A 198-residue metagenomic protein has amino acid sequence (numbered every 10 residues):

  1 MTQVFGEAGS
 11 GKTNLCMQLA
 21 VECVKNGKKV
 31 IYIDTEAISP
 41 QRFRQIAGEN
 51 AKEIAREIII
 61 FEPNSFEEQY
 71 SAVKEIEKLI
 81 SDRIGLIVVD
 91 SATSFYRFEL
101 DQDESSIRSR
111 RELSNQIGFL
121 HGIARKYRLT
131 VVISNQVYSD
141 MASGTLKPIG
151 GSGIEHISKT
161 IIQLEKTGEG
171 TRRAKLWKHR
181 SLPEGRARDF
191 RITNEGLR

Functional and structural regions predicted by a protein language model:
M1-E75: Conserved P-loop
V4, F43, I58, D90 (+3 more regions): Conserved RecA-like P-loop NTPase ATPase core
K28-K29, R56-E57, R83-L86, A124-I133: Loop/turn-to-beta-strand initiation segments
S39, F95-Y96, D140: Catalytic P-loop NTPase motifs of RecA-like helicase/translocase cores
F43-Q45, E99-D101, G144-L146, L176: Short amphipathic alpha-helical segments
E49-A51, S105-S106, I149-S152: Short, hinge-like loop/turn segments at secondary-structure boundaries
F61-K126: Phosphate-binding/switch loop-helix module in NTP-utilizing enzymes
R111, G118, G122-R198: Phosphate-binding/switch region of NTP-binding enzymes
